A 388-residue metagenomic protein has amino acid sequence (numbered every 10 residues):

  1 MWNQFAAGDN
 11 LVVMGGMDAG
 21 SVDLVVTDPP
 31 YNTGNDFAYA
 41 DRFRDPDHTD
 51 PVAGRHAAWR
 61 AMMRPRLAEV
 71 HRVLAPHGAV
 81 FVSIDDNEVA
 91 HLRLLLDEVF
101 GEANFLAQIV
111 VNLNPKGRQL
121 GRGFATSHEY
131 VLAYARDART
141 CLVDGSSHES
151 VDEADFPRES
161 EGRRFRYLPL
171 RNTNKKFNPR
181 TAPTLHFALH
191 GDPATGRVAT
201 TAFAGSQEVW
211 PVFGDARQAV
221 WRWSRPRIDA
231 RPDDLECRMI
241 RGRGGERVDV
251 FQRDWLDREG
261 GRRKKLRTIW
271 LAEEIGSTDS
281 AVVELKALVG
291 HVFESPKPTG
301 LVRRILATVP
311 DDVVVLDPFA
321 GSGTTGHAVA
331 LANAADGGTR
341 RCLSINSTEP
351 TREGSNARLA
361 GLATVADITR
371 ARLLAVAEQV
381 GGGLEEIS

Functional and structural regions predicted by a protein language model:
M1-V314, D336, T351-R352: Class I S-adenosyl-L-methionine
V22-T27, L316-F319, C342-N346: Beta-strand elements within well-structured catalytic alpha/beta cores of enzymes that handle phosphate/sulfate esters
P29, V313-A332: A phosphate-binding catalytic loop at a beta-strand-loop-alpha-helix junction that coordinates phosphoryl groups
L67, S322, L373: Short amphipathic alpha-helical/adjacent loop interface patches that line ligand and macromolecule-binding sites
L95-V99, A328-A332, V376: Alpha-helical structural signal in soluble globular domains
V110-Q119, A125, R304-V314, L331-S388: Cysteine-dependent PTP/DSP-like catalytic domain, specifically the C-terminal lobe
G245-E246, W255, A320-S322, E385-E386: A glycine-rich phosphate-binding loop feature that marks nucleotide/adenosyl-phosphate handling sites
